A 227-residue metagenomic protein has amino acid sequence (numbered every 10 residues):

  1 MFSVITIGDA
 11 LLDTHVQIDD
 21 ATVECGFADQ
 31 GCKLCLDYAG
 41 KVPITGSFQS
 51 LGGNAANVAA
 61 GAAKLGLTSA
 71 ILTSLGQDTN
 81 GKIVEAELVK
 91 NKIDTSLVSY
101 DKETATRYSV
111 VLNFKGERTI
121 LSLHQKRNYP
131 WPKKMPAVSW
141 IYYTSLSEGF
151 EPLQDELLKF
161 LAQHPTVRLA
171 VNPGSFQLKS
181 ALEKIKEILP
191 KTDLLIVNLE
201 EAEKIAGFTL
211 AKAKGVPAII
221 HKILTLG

Functional and structural regions predicted by a protein language model:
M1-A70, K82: Glycine-rich phosphate/adenosyl-contacting loop at the front of the ribokinase-like
M1-C25, S47, A86-Y100, L112-G227: Ribokinase/PfkB-type carbohydrate-kinase core domain
S74-G76: Alpha-helical transmembrane segments within multi-pass membrane transporters and channels
K102-T104: Short, glycine-/polar-rich solvent-exposed loops and beta-turns at beta-strand/coil boundaries
T106-S109: Short alpha-helix plus adjacent loop in nuclease-associated cores
